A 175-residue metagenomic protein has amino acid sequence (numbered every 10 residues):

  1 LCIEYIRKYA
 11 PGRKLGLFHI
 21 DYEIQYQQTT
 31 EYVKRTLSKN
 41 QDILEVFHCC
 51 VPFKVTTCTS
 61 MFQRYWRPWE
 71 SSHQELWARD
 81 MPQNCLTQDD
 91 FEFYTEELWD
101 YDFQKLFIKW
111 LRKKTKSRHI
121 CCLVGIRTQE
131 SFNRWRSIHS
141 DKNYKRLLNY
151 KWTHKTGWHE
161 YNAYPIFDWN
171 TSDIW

Functional and structural regions predicted by a protein language model:
L1-D168: ATP-dependent adenylation/nucleotidyltransferase module used to activate substrates
S172-W175: ATP/NTP-dependent adenylation/nucleotidyl-transfer catalytic domains that generate, transfer, or process NMP-activated
